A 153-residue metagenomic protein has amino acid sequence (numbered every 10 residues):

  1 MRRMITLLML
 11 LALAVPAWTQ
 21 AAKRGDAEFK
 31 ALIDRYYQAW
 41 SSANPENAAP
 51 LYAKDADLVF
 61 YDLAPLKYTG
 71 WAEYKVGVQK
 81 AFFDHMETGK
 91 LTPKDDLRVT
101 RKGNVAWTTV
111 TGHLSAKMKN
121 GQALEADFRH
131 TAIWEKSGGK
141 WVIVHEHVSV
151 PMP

Functional and structural regions predicted by a protein language model:
M1-M4: Positively charged n-region of N-terminal signal peptides that target proteins for export
T6-P16: Bacterial N-terminal signal peptides
M9, T19-A21, S115, K136-S137: Short S/T/G/P-rich N-terminal loop/turn motif that feeds into the first structured element of a domain
P16-K54: Short, low-complexity N-terminal intrinsically disordered segments enriched in polar/charged residues
D26-A27, P45-R101, T111, E125: A solvent-exposed, acidic/Ser-Thr-rich amphipathic alpha-helical stretch
W107, A126-M152: Short beta-strand edge/turn micro-motifs at domain boundaries
V110-K117: Generic short beta-strand segments
N120-G121: Outer-membrane beta-barrel domain signature
